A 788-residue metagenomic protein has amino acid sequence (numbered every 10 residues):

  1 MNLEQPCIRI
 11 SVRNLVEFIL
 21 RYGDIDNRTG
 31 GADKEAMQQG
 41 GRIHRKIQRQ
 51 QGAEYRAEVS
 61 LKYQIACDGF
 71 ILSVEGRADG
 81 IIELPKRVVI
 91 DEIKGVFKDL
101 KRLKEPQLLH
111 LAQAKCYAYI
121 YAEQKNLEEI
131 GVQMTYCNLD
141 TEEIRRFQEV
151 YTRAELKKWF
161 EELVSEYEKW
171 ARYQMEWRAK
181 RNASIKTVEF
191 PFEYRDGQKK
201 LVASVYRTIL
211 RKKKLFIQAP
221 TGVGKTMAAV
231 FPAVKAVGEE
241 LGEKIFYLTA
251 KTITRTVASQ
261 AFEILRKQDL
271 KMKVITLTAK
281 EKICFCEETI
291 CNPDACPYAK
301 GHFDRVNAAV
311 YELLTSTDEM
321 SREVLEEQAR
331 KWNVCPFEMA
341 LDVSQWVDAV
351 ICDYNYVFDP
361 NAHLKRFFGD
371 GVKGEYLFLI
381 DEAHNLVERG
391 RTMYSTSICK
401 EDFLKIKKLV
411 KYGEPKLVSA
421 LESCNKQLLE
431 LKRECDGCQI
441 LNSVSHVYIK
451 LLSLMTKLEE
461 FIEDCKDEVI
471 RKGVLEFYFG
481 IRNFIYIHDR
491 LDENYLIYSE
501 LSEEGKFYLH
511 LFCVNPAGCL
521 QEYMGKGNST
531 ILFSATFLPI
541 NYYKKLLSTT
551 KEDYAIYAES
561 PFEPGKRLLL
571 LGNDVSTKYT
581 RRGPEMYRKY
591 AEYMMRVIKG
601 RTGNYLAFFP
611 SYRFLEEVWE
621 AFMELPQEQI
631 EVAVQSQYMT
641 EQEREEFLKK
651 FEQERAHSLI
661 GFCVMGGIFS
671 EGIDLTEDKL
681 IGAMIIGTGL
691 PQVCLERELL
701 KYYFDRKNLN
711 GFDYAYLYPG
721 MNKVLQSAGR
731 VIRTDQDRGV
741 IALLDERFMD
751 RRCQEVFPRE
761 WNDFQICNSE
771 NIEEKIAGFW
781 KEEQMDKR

Functional and structural regions predicted by a protein language model:
M1-R87: Metal-dependent nuclease catalytic cores that hydrolyze phosphodiester bonds in DNA/RNA, characterized by
Y63-K157: Mg2+/Mn2+-dependent nuclease catalytic core
M175-Q218: Conserved pre-motif I regulatory segment
V188, L241-V350, F358, K408 (+3 more regions): A substrate-engagement module of RecA-like helicase motors
L210-P232: Walker A/P-loop
A229, T256, Q260, W332-A349 (+4 more regions): Signature of the SF2 helicase/ATPase Hel1-core->accessory helical subdomain module
L325-V350, N361-F368, E460-S576, R581 (+4 more regions): A contiguous, basic/glycine-rich beta-loop/short-helix subdomain that forms a polymer-engagement track
N573-E585, Q635-M749: Conserved RecA-like P-loop NTPase helicase motor core
